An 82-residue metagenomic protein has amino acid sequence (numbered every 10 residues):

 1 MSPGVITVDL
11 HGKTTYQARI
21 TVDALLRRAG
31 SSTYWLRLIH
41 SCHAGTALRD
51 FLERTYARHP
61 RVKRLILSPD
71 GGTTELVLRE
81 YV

Functional and structural regions predicted by a protein language model:
M1-V82: Long, charged, low-complexity intrinsically disordered regions
